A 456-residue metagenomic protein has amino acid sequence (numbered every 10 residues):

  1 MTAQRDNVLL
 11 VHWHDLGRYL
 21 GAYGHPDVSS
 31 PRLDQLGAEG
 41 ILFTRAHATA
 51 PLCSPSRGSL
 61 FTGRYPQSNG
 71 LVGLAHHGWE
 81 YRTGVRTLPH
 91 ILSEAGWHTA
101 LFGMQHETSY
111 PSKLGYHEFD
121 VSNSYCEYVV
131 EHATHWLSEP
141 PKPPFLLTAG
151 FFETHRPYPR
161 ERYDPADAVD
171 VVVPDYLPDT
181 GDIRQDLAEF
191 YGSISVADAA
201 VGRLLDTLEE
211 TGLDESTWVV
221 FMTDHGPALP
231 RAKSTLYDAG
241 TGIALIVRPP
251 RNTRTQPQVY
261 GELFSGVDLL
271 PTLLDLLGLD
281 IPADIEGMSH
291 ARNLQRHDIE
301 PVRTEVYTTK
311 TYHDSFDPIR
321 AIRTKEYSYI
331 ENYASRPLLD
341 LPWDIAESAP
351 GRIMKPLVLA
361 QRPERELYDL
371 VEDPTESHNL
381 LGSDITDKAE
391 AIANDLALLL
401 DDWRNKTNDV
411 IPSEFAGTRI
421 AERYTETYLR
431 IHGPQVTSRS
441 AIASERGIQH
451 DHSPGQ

Functional and structural regions predicted by a protein language model:
M1-L359, R365, P374-L398, D402 (+2 more regions): Formylglycine-dependent sulfatase
L370-E372: Extracellular, beta-strand-rich glycan-interacting domains
A416-A421: Small-residue-rich loop/turn and linker elements
